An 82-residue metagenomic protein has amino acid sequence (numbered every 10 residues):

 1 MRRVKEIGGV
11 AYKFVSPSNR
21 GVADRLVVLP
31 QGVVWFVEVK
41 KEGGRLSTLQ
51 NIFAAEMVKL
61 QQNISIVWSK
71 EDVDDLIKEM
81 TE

Functional and structural regions predicted by a protein language model:
M1-E82: Catalytic phosphate/metal-binding cores of nucleic-acid and nucleotide-processing enzymes, i.e., regions that mediate
